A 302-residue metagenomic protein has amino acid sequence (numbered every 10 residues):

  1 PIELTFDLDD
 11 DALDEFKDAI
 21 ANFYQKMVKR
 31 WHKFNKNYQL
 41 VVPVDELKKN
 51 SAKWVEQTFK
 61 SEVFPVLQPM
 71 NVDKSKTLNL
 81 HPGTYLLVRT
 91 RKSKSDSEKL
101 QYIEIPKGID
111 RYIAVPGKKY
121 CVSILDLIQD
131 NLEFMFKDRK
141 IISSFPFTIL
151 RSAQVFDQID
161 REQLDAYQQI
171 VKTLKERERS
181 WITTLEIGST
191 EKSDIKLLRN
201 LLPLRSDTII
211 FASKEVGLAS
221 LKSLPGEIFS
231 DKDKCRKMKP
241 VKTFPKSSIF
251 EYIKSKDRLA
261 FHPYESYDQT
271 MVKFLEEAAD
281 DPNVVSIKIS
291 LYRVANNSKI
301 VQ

Functional and structural regions predicted by a protein language model:
P1-Q302: N-terminal localization/anchoring segments of enzymes in phospholipid and broader phosphate metabolism
